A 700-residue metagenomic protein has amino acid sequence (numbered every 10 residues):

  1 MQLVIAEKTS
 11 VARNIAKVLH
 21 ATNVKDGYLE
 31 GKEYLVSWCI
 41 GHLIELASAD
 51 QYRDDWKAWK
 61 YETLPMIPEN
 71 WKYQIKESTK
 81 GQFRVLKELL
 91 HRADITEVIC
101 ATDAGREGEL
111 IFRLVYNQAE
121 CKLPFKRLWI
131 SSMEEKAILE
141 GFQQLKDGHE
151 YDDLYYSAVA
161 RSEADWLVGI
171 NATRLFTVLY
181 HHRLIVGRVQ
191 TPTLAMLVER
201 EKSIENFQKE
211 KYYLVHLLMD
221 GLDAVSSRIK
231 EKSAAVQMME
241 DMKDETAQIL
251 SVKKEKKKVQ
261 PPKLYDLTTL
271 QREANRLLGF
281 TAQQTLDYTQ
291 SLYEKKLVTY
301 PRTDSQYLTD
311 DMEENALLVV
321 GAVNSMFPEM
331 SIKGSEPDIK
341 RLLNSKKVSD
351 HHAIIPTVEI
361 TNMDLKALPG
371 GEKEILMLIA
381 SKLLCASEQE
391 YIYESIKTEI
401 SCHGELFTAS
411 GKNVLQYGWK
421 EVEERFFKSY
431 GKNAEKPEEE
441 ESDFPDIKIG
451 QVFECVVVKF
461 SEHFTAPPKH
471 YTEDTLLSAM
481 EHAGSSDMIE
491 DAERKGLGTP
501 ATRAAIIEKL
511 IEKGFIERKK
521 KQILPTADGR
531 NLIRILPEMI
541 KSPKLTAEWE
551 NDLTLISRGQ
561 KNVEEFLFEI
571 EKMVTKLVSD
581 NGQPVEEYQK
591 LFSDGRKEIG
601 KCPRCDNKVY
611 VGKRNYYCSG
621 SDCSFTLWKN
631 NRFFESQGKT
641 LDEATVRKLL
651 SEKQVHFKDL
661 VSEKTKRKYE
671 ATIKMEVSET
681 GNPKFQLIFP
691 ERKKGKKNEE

Functional and structural regions predicted by a protein language model:
M1-S162, W166, K432, P467: Intrinsically disordered, low-complexity regulatory segments
Q2-L3, K25, T79, L90 (+4 more regions): Basic, low-complexity terminal or inter-domain segments flanking catalytic cores
T9-A16, E33-V36, I40, K76-K87 (+18 more regions): Amphipathic alpha-helical transducer elements in NTP-driven molecular machines
E30-K32, L218-L222, S401-E405, T665: Short strand-coil-strand connectors
A93, A137-M219, K254-K258: C-terminal or mid-to-C-terminal helical accessory/interaction module adjacent to the motor/catalytic core
A160, K232-Y265, Q271: Metal- or metallocofactor-binding catalytic centers and their adjacent structured scaffolds across diverse enzyme
